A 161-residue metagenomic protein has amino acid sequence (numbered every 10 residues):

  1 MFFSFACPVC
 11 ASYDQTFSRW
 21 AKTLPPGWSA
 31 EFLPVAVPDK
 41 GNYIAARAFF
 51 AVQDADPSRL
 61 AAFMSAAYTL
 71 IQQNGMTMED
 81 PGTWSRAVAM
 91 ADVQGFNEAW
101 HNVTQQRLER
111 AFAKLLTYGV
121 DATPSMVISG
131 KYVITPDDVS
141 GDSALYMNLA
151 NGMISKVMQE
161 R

Functional and structural regions predicted by a protein language model:
M1, S29-L33, S125-V127: Soluble periplasmic/extracytoplasmic beta-strand elements of cell-envelope proteins
F3-A6, A122: Short pre-active-site segment immediately N-terminal to redox-active cysteine/selenocysteine motifs in thiol-based
F5, A11-G82, G152, K156-V157: Structural alpha/beta surface segment adjacent to cysteine/selenocysteine redox centers across thiol/disulfide enzymes
S18, S85, F112: Short glycine-/small-residue-rich flexible loop motifs, especially phosphate/cofactor-binding loops
A21-L24, A87-A91: Alpha-helix C-terminal capping segments
V52, S85-V88, L115: Hydrophobic alpha-helix position signal
D80, W84-V88, Q94: Acidic, glycine-rich loop-and-strand cores that form catalytic or ligand-binding grooves in diverse globular domains
M90-R161: C-terminal cap of thioredoxin/glutaredoxin-like
